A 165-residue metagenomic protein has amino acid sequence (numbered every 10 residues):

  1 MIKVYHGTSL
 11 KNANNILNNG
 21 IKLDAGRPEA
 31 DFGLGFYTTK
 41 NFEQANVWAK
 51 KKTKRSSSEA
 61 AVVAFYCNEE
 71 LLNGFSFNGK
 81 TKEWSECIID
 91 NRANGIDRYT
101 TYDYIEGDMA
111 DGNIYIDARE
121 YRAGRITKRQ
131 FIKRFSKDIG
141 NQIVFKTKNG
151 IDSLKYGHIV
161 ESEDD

Functional and structural regions predicted by a protein language model:
M1-D31: ADP-ribose/NAD+-binding catalytic cleft of ART/PARP-like enzymes
M1-K3, A30-D31, K51-D165: Conserved NAD+-utilizing ADP-ribose enzyme module
H6-T8, T38-K40, F65: Short His-Asn-centered micro-motif
K11, F42-A45, N68-L72: Short, charged/polar surface micro-motifs in flexible loops or helix N-caps
N14, N46-V47, I116: Alpha-helical elements of the RecA-like P-loop NTPase motor core of helicases
G26-K52: Extended catalytic/binding region for NAD+/ADP-ribose chemistry, centered on the ART fold
